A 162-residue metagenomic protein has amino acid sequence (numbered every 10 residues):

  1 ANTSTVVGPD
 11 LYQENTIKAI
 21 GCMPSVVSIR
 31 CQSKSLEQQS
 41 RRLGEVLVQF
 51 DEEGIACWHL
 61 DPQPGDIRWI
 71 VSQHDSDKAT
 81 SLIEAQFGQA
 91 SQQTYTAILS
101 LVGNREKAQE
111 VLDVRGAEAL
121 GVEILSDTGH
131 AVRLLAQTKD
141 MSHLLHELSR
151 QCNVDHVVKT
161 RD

Functional and structural regions predicted by a protein language model:
A1-D162: A conserved regulatory-domain signal marking ACT and ACT-like small-molecule sensing domains and adjacent regulatory
